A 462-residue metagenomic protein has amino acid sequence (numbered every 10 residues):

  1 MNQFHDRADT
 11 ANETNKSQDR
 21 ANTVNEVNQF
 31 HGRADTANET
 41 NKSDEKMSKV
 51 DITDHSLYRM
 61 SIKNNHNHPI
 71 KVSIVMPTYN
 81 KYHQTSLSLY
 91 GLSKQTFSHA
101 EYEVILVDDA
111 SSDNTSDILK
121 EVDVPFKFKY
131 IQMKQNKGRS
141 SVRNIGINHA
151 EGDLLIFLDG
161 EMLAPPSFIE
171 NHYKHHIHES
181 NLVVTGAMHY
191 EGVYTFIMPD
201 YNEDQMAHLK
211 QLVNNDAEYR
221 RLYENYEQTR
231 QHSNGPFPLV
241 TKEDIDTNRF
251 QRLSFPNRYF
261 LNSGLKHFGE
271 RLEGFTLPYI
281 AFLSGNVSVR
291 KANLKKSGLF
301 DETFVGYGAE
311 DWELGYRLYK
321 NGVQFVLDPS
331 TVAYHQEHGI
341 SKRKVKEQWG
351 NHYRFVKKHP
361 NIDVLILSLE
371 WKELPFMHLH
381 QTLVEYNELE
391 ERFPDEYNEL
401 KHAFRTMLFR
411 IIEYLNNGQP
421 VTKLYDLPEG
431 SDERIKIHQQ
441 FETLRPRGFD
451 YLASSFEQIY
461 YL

Functional and structural regions predicted by a protein language model:
N2-R7, G32-D35, E39-K94: N-proximal low-complexity "stem/linker" segments adjacent to membrane-targeting elements
I70-S73, E103, E313: Cell-envelope/extracellular polymer assembly enzymes that use nucleotide-activated donors
G91, D108-D117, Q135, M162: A conserved acidic beta->alpha catalytic loop
K134-A150, N171: Glycine-rich, basic loop-to-helix element that forms the pyrophosphate-binding segment of sugar-nucleotide handling
L155: Short aromatic/hydrophobic "clamp" motif used to bind/position activated sugar donors
S167-P256: Conserved donor NDP-sugar-binding/catalytic core segment of glycosyltransferases
K295-K296, N321-V345, R354-K358: Active-site donor/metal-binding and catalytic loop motifs of nucleotide-sugar-dependent glycosylation enzymes
Y307-E313: Acidic donor-binding loop at a coil-to-helix junction in glycosyltransferase catalytic cores that engages
